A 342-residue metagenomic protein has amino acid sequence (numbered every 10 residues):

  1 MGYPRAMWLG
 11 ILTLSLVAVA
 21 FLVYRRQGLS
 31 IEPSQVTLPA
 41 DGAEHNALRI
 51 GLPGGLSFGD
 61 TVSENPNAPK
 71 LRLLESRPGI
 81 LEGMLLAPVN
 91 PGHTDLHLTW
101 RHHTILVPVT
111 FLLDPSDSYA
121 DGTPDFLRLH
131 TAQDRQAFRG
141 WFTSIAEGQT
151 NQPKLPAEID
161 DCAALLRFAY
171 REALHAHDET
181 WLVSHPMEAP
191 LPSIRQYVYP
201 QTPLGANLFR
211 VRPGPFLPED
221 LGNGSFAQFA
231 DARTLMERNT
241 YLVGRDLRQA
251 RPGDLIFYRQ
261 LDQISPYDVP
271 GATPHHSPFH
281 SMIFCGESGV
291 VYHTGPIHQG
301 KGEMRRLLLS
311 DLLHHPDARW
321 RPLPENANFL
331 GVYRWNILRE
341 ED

Functional and structural regions predicted by a protein language model:
M1-P4: Short, Lys/Arg-rich N-terminal segment immediately upstream of the first membrane anchor
A6-L14, G244, A250: Alpha-helical transmembrane segments
G10-D117: Extracytoplasmic soluble-region selector
P53-G55, R101-H103, K154, F284-V291: Generic structural signal for short, solvent-exposed loop/turn connectors between secondary structure elements
L112-D220: N-terminal capping segments
L191-Q299: ...with weaker cross-activation on analogous glycine-rich loops/strands in unrelated enzymes
V291-D342: Low-complexity, Gly/Ser/Thr/Pro-rich intrinsically disordered linker/tail segments
